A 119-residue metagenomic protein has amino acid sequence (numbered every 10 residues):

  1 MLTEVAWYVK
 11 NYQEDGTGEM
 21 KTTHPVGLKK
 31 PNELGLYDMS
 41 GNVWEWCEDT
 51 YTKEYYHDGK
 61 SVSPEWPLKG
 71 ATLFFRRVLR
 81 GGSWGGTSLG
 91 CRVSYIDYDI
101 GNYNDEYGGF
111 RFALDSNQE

Functional and structural regions predicted by a protein language model:
L2-S40: Short, well-ordered junction/capping motifs at the entry into regular secondary structure
K21-T22, M39-E119: Surface-exposed recognition segments
